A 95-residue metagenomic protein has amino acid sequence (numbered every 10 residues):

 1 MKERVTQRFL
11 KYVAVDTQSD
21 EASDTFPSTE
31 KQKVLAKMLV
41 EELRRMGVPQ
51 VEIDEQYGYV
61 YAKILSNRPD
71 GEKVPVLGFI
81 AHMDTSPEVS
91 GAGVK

Functional and structural regions predicted by a protein language model:
K2-K95: Acidic/His- and Gly-rich active-site-bordering loop/insert found across diverse amide/peptide-bond hydrolases
